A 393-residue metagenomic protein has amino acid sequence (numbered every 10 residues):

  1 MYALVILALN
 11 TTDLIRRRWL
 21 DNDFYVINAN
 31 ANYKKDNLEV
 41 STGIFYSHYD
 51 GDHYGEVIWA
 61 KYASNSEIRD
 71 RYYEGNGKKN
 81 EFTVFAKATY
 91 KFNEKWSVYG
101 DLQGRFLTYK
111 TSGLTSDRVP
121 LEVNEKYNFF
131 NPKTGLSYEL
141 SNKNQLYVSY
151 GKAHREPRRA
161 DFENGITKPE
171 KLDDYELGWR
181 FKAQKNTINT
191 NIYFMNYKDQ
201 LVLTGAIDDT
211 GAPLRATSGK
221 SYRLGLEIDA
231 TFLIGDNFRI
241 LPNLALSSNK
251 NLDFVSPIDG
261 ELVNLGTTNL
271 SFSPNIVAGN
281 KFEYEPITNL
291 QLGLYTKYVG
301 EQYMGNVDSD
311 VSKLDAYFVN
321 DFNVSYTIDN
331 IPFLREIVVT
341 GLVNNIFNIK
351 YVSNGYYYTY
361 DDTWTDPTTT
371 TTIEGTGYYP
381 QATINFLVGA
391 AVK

Functional and structural regions predicted by a protein language model:
I27-Y33, V84-Y90, T134-Y138, L177-F181 (+7 more regions): Residues on the lipid-exposed face of transmembrane beta-strands in outer-membrane beta-barrel proteins
Y33-N37, K95, K143, K185 (+3 more regions): Short loop/turn motifs that connect adjacent beta-strands in outer-membrane beta-barrel proteins
K35, Y46-D52, G104-K110, Y150-E156 (+8 more regions): Transmembrane beta-strands of outer-membrane beta-barrel pores
V40-T42, V98-L102, P132, L146-V148 (+7 more regions): Transmembrane beta-strands of outer-membrane beta-barrel proteins
F45-S47, Y72-Y197, T231-D236, L241 (+1 more regions): Structural signature of Gram-negative outer-membrane beta-barrels, strongest in the C-terminal barrel of TonB-dependent
E94, F194, A216-V307, A391: Gram-negative outer-membrane beta-barrel transporters
R159, F272-I331, F347, V352-Y357 (+1 more regions): C-terminal beta-barrel architecture of Gram-negative outer-membrane proteins
I240, S248, G300-Y303, T327-K393: C-terminal beta-signal and adjacent terminal beta-strands/loops of Gram-negative outer-membrane beta-barrel proteins
